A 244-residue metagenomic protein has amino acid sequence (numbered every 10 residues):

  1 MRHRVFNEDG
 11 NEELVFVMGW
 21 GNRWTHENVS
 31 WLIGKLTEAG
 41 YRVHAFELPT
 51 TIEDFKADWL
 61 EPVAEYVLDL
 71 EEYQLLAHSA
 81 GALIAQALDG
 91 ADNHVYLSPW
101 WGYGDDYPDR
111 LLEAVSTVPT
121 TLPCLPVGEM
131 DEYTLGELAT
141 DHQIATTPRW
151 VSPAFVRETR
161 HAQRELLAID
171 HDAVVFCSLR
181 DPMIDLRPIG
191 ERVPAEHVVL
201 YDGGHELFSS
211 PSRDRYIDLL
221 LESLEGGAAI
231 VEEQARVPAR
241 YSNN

Functional and structural regions predicted by a protein language model:
M1-I52: Short, surface-exposed "cap/lid" segments of acyl-processing enzymes
M1-L14, I230-N244: Actinobacteria-biased recognition of intrinsically disordered, low-complexity terminal regions
F16-W20, L76, L97, F176: Short hydrophobic segments within beta-strands
T25-G34, A57, M183-E191: Short, surface-exposed alpha-helical segments at coil->helix boundaries
N28, T50-L70: Alpha/beta-hydrolase active-site loop
L36, L88-D89: Aromatic pocket-lining residues of Rossmann-like dinucleotide-binding sites
L76-A85: Gly/Ala-rich beta-loop-alpha elbow adjacent to hydrolase catalytic centers
N93-D172, C177-I184, G190-G204, F208-S209 (+2 more regions): The alpha/beta-hydrolase serine catalytic core
